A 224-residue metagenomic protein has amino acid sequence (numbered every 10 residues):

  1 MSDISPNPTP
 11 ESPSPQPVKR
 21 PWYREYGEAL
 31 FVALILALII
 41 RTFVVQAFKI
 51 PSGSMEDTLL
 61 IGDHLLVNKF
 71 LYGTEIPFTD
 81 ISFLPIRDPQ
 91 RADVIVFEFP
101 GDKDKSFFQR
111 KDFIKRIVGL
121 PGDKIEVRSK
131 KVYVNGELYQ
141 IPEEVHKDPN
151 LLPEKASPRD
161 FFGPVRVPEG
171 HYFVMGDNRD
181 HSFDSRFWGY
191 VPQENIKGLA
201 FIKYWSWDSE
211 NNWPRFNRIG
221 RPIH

Functional and structural regions predicted by a protein language model:
S2-R24, I39, F43-K49, S54-H224: Soluble "head" domains of membrane/secretory-pathway proteins
